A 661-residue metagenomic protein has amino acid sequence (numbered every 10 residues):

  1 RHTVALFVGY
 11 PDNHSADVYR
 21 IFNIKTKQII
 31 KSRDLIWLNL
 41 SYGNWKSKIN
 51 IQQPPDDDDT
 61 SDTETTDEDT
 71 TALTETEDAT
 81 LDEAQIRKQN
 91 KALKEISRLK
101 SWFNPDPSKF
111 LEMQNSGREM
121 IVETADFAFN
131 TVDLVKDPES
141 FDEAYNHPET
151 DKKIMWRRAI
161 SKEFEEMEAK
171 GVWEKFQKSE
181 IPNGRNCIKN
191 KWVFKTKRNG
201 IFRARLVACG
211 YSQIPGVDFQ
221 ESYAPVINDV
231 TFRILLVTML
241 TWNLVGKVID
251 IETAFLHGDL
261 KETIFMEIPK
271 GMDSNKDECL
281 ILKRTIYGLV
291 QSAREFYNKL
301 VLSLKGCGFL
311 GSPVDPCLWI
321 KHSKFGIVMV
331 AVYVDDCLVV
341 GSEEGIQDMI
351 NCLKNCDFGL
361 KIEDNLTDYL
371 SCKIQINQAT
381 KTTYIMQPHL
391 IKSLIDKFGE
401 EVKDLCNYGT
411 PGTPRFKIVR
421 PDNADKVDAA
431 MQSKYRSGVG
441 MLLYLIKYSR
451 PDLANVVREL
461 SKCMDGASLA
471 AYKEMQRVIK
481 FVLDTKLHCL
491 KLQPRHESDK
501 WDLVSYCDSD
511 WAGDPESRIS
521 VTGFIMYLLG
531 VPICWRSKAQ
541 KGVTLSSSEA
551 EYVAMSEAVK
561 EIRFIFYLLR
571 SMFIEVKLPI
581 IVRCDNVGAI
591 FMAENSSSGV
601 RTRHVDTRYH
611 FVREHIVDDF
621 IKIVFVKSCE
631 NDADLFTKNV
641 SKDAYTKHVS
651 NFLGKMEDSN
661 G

Functional and structural regions predicted by a protein language model:
R1-D59, E64-D69, A79, I188 (+2 more regions): Retroviral integrase
T60-G661: Long, low-complexity, charge-biased intrinsically disordered regions
